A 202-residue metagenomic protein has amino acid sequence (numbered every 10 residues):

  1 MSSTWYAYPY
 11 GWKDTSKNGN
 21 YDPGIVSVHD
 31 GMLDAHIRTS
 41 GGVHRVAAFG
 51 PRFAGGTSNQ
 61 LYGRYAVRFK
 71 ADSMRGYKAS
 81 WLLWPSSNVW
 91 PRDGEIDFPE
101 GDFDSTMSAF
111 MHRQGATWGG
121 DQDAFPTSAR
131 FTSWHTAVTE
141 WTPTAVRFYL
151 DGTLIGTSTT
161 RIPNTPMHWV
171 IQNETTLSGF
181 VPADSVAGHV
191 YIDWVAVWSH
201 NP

Functional and structural regions predicted by a protein language model:
M1-P202: GH16 jelly-roll
